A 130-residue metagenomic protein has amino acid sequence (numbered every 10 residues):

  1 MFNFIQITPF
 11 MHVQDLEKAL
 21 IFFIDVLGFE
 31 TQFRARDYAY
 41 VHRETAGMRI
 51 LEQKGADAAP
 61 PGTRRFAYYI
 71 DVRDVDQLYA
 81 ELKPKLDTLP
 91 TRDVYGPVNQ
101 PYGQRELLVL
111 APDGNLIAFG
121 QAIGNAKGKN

Functional and structural regions predicted by a protein language model:
M1-K18, G47, Y68, Q121-N130: N-terminal beta-strand motif that seeds the catalytic metal site of vicinal oxygen chelate
F2-I5, P60-R65, P101: Short glycine-enriched loop/turn motifs at secondary-structure junctions
T8-F10, Y40, F66-Y69, E106-L108: Short aromatic/hydrophobic contact patches that present stacked aromatics for nucleic-acid/ligand binding
D15-E30: Amphipathic alpha-helical segments
D15-L16, Y68-L116: Vicinal oxygen chelate
T31-R64, L116-Q121: Conserved short beta-strand elements that form part of the metal-binding/catalytic scaffold of enzyme active sites
F33-R34, E52-G55, V94-Q100, L108 (+1 more regions): Acetyl-CoA-dependent GNAT
